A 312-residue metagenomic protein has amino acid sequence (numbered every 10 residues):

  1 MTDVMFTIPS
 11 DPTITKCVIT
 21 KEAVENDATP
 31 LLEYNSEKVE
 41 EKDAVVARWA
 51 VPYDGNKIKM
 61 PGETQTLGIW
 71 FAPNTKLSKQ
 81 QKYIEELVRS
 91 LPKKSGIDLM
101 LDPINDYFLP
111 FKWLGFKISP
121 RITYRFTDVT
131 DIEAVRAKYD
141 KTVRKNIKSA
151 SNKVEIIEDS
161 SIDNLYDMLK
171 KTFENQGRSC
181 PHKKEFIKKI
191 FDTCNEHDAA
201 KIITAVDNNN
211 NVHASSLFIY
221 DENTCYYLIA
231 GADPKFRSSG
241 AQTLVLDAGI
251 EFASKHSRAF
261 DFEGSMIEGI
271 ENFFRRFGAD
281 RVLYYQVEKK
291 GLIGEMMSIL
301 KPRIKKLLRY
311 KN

Functional and structural regions predicted by a protein language model:
M1-N56, D102-R237: A conserved beta-strand-loop-helix scaffold within acyl/acetyltransferase catalytic domains
P52-G55, I104, K112-A134, K255 (+1 more regions): Active-site/acyl-donor-binding loops of N-acyltransferases
M60-L77: Glycine-/proline-rich flexible loop or hinge segments
L67-G68, K93-L99, R258-F260: Hydrophobic beta-strand segments of well-ordered beta-sheets in folded domains
S78-P120: Non-catalytic accessory segments adjacent to catalytic cores
Q81-E86, D192, E196-I299: Aromatic (often tryptophan-rich) hydrophobic motifs at membrane interfaces
L91-P92, A150, A253: A generic structural signal for well-ordered alpha-helical segments
